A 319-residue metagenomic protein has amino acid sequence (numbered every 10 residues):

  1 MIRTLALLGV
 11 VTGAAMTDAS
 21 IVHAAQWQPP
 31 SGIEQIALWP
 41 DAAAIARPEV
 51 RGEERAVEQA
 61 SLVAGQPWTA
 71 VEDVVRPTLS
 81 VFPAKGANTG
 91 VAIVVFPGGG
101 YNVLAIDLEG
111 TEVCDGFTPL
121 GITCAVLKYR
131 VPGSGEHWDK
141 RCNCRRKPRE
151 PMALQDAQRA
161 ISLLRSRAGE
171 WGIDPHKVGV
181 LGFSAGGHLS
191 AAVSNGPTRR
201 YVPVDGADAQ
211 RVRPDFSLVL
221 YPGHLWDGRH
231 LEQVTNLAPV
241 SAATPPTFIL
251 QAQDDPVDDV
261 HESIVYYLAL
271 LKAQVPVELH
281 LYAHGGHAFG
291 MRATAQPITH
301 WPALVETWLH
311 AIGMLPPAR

Functional and structural regions predicted by a protein language model:
A25-A87: N-terminal cap/lid segment of alpha/beta-hydrolase-fold proteins
G90-G98: Short beta-strand element of the alpha/beta-hydrolase
G100-E109, V126-M152, S194-T198, W226-R229 (+1 more regions): Cap/lid segment of the alpha/beta-hydrolase catalytic domain
D107-A125: Short amphipathic alpha-helix adjacent to the substrate-entry channel of hydrolases
M152-A242: Primarily recognizes the serine-hydrolase "nucleophile elbow" in alpha/beta-hydrolase and SGNH/GDSL folds
I249-Q251, D255: Short beta-strand/loop motif that positions the catalytic acidic residue of the alpha/beta-hydrolase fold
P256-E262: Conserved alpha/beta-hydrolase "acid-adjacent" motif
I264-R319: C-terminal catalytic histidine-bearing segment of alpha/beta-hydrolase fold enzymes
